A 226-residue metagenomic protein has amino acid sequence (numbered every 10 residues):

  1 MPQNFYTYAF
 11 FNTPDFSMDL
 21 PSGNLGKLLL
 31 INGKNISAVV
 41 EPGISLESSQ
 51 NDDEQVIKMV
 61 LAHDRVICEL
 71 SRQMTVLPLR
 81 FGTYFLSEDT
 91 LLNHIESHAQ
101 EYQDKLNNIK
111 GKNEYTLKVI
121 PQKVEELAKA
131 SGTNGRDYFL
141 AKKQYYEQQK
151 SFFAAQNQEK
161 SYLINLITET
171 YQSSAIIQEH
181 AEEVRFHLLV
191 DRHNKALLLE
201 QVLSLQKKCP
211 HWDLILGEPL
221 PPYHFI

Functional and structural regions predicted by a protein language model:
M1-I215, P219-I226: An interfacial alpha-helical scaffold signature
